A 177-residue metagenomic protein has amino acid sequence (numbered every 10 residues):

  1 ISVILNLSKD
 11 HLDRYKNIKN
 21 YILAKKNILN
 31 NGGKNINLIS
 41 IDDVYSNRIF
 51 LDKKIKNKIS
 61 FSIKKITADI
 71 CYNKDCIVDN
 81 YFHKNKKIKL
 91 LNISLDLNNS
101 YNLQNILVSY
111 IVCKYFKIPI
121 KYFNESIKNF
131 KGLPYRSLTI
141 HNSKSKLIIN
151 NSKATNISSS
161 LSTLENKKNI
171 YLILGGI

Functional and structural regions predicted by a protein language model:
I1-S60, C71-K74, L90-L97: Flexible active-site lid/hinge loop adjacent to a nucleotide/diphosphate and Mg2+-phosphate binding pocket
L7-D10, S62-I66, A154, G175-I177: Short, acidic/turn-prone active-site loops that include or flank metal/cofactor- and phosphate-binding residues
I28-N30, F50, A68-D69, S137-I140 (+1 more regions): Short secondary-structure boundary/capping segments
L38, I55-N73, N124-K128, L138 (+1 more regions): Beta-strand->loop->alpha-helix junctions that form or flank phosphate-binding loops in nucleotide-handling enzymes
D42, I63-I66, G132, N142: Residues that form or immediately flank small-molecule/cofactor binding pockets and catalytic motifs
I70-L91, L138-H141: Acidic-glycine-rich active-site phosphate/pyrophosphate-binding loop
L90-I177: Nucleotide phosphate-binding/pyrophosphate-handling subdomain across enzymes that bind or process nucleotide phosphates
